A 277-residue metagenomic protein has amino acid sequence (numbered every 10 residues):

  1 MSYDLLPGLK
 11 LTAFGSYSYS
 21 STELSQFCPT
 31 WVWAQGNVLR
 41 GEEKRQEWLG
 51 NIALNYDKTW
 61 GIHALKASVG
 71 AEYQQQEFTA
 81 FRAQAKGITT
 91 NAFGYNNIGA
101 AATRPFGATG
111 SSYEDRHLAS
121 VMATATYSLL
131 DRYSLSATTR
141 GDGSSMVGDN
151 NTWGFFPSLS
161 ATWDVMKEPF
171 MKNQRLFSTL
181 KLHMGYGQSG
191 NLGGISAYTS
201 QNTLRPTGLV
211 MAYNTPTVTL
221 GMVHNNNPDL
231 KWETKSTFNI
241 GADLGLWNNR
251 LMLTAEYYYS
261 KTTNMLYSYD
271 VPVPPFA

Functional and structural regions predicted by a protein language model:
M1-C28, N37-A277: Extracellular/periplasmic, surface-exposed regions of secreted and cell-surface proteins
